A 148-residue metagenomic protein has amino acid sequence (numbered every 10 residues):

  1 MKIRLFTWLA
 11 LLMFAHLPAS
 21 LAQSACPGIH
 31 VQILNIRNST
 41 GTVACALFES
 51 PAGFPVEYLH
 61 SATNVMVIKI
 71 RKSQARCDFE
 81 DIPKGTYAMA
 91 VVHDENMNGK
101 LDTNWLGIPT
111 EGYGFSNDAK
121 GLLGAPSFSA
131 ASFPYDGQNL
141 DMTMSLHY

Functional and structural regions predicted by a protein language model:
T7-H16: Bacterial N-terminal signal peptides
L17-S24: Sec/Tat signal peptide C-region and signal peptidase I cleavage site
I29-I36: A short, amphipathic beta-strand motif
A44-F48, A90: Beta-strand signatures of extracellular beta-sandwich domains
S73-C77, S129-A131, L140-M142: Short strand-edge motifs at loop-to-beta-strand transitions and within beta-strands of extracellular beta-rich domains
F79-I82: Short, flexible loop/turn segments at beta-strand junctions in immunoglobulin-like and fibronectin type III
G85-V91: A short tyrosine-centered beta-strand micro-motif
E95-L101: Acidic, glycine-anchored loop motifs typical of Ca2+
